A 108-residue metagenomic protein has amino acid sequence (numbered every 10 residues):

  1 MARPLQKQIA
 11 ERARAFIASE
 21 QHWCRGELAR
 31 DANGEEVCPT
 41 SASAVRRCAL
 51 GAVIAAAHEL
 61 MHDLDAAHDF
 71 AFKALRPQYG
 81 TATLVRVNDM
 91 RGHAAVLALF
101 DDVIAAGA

Functional and structural regions predicted by a protein language model:
M1-A108: Domain-length accessory/inserted modules outside core catalytic folds
